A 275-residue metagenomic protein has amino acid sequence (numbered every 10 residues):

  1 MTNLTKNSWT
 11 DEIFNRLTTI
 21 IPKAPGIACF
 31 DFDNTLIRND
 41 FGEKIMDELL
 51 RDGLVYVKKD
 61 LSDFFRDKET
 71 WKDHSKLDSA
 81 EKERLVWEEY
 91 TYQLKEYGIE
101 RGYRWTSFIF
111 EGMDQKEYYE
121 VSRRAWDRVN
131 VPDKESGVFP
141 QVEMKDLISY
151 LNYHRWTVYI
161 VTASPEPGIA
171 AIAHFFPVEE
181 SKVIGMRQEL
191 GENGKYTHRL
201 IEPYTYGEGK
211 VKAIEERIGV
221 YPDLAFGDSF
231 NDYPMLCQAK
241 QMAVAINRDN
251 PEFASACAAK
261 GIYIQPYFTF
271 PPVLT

Functional and structural regions predicted by a protein language model:
M1-F32, D40-K76: Non-catalytic pre-domain segments flanking phosphatase-related domains
T2-I27, K116-T275: C-terminal cap/substrate-recognition subdomain and adjoining C-terminal extension of metal-dependent phosphatase-like
F30, Y103-T106, A171: Preference for short coil/turn "hinge" residues that link or interrupt alpha-helices
D40, E100-R101, P167, E208: A generic alpha-helix surface/boundary motif
F41-G42, L49-L50, L54-G137, V142: A metal-dependent, Asp-based hydrolase signature
I45-L49, D73-E81, L151-H154, Q241-N247: Short, charged low-complexity intrinsically disordered segments located at boundaries of structured domains
